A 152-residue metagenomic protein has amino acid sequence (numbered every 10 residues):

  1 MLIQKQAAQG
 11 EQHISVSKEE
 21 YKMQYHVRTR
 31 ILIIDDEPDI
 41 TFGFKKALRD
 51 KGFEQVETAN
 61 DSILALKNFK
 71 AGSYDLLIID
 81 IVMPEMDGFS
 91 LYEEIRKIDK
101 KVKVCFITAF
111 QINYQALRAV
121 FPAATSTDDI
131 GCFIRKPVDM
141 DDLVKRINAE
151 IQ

Functional and structural regions predicted by a protein language model:
M1-R30, R135, D139-Q152: Non-catalytic signal-transmission and effector/linker regions of two-component phosphorelay proteins
D35, D80, T108: Active-site residues of response regulator receiver
P38-E57: Two-component/phosphorelay signaling modules centered on CheY-like receiver
T58-K67, G88: Helix N-cap/capping motif at the beta->alpha junctions
K67, F89-K100, V120-P122: Short amphipathic alpha-helix used as the core "switch/output" element in two-component signaling
G72-I78: Active-site beta3 strand of CheY-like receiver
M83: Receiver (REC) domain active-site loop signature in two-component systems and cognate sites in sensor histidine kinases
S90, Q111-C132, D141, K145: Alpha4 helix (beta4-alpha4-beta5 surface) of REC/receiver domains from two-component response regulators
